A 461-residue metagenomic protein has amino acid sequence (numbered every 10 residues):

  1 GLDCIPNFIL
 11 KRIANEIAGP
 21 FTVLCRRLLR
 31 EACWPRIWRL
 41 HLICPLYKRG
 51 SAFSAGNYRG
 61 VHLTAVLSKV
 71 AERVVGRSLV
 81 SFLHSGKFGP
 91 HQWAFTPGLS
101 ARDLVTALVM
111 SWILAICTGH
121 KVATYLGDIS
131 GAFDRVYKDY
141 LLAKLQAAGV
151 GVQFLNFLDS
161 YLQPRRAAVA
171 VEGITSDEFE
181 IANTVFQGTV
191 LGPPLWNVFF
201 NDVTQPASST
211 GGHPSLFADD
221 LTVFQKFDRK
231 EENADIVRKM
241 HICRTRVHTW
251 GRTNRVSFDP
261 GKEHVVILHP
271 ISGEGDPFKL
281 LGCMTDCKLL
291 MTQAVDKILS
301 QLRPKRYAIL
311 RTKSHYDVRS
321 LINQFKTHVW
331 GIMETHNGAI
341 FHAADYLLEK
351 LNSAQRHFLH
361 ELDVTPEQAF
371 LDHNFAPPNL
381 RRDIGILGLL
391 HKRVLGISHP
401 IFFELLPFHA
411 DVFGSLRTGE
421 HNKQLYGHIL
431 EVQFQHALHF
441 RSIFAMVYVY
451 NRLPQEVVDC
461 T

Functional and structural regions predicted by a protein language model:
G1-F186: Conserved pre-catalytic core of RNA-dependent polymerases
G1-F8, R59, V75, L126-D128 (+12 more regions): Short, conserved catalytic/metal-binding micro-motifs enriched in Asp/Glu and His
K11, I129-A148, T222-H248, F341-H342: Catalytic palm subdomain of template-directed nucleic-acid polymerases, centered on the conserved carboxylate motif
L42, D220-L221, D259-P270, K326 (+3 more regions): A glycine-rich phosphate-binding loop feature that marks nucleotide/adenosyl-phosphate handling sites
V75-Q92, A115-C117, P193-D228: Active-site palm subdomain of RNA-directed nucleic acid polymerases
I242, T249, T253-K279: Short, conserved micro-motifs composed of acidic
G275-I340: Basic, alpha-helical interaction scaffolds
Y346-T461: Short linear motifs embedded in intrinsically disordered, charge-biased segments
